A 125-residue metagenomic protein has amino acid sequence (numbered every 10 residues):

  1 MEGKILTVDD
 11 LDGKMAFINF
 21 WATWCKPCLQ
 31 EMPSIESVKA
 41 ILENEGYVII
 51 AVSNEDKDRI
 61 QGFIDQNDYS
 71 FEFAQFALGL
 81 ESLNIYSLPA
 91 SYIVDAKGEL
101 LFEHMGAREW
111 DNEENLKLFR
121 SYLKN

Functional and structural regions predicted by a protein language model:
M1-A16: A short beta-strand-turn-helix
L11-K14, N44, Y69-S70, I85: Active-site acidic short loop of glycosyltransferases
D12, F20-S37: Conserved redox-active cysteine motifs that mediate thiol-disulfide chemistry, especially di-cysteine Cys-X(1-2)-Cys
K14-A16, F20-W24, D56, S87: Short pre-active-site segment immediately N-terminal to redox-active cysteine/selenocysteine motifs in thiol-based
F17-I18, I49, S91: Hydrophobic beta-strand anchors of alpha/beta hydrolase catalytic cores
N19, A51-S53, F102-E103: Soluble periplasmic/extracytoplasmic beta-strand elements of cell-envelope proteins
L29-D68, A77-S82: Structural microenvironment flanking redox-active thiols in thiol-disulfide oxidoreductases
G62-S70, Q75-Y122: Thiol/disulfide oxidoreductase modules built on the thioredoxin-like
